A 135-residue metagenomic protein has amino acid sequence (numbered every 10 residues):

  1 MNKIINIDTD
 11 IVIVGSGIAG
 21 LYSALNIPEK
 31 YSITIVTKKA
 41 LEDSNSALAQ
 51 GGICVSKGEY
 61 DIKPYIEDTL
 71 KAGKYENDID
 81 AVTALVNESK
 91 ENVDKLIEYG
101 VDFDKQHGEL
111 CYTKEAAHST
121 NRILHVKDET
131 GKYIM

Functional and structural regions predicted by a protein language model:
M1-D8, E115: A short, basic/flexible loop-to-alpha-helix module at the beginning of a structural domain
K3-N6, N26-P28, E42-A47: Solvent-exposed alpha-helices and their adjacent loops that cap or buttress functional pockets in soluble metabolic
I11-I35: N-terminal Rossmann-like FAD-binding beta1-loop-alpha1 element of flavoenzymes
L41-M135: Conserved N-terminal/central alpha/beta ligand/cofactor-binding core
